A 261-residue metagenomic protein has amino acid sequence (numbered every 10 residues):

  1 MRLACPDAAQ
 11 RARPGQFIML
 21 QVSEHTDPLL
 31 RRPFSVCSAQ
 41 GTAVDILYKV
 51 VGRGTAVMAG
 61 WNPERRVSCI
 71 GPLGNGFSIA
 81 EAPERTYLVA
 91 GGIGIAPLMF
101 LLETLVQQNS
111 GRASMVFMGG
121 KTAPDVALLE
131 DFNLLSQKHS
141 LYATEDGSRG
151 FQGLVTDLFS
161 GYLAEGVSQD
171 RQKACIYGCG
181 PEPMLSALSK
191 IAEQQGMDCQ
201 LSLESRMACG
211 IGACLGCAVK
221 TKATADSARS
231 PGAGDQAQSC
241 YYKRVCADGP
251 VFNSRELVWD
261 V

Functional and structural regions predicted by a protein language model:
M1-P63, K121: Ferredoxin-reductase
S23-H25, P72, K222: Short, surface-exposed secondary-structure boundary micro-motifs
T26-D27, E193, E256: N-terminal [4Fe-4S]-dependent radical SAM core
R53-R206: FNR/FR-type flavoprotein reductase catalytic core
P97, E182-P183, E204-A223, A237-P250: Local cysteine-cluster metal-coordination motifs and their immediate loop/turn environment, predominantly Fe-S cluster
A228-D235: Short Gly/Ser/Thr- and charged-rich N-terminal loops/segments that act as flexible capping/hinge elements
R244-A247, S254-V261: SAM/dcSAM-binding transferase cores
